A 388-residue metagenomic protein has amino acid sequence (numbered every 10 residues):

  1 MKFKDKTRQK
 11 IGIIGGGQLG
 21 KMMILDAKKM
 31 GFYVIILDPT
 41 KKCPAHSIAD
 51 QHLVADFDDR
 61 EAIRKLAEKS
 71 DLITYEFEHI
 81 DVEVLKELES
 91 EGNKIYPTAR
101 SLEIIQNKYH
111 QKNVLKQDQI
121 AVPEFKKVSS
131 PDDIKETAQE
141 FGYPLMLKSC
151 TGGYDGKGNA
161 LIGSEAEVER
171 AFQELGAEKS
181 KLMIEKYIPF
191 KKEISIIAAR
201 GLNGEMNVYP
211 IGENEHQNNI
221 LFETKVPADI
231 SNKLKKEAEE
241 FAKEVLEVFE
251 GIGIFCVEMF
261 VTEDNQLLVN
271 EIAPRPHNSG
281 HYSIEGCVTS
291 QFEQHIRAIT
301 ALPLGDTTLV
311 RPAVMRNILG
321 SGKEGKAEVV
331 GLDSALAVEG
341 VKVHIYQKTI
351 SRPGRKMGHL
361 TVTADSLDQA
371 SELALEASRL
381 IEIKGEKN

Functional and structural regions predicted by a protein language model:
M1-Q106, H110, D132: ATP-binding N-terminal substructure of ATP-dependent carboxylate-amine bond-forming enzymes
T7, R297-N388: Peripheral (often C-terminal) accessory segments that flank ATP-dependent C-N-forming ligase machineries
A27, I73, I196, H295 (+1 more regions): Residue-level signal for inorganic ion chemistry
A45-H46, C150-T151, S351-R355: Short, flexible turn/loop "capping" segments at secondary-structure junctions
I104-S195, A199-N218, F222-V245, D368 (+1 more regions): Active-site nucleotide/adenylate-binding loops and adjacent lid/helix of ATP-dependent enzymes
A199-G201, F260-T262, Y346: Short beta-strand micro-motifs enriched in acidic
N207, F255, L267-E271: Protein kinase-like catalytic core scaffold
E237-V257, E263, A273-E324: Active-site "cap" helix and flanking loop/linker of ATP-utilizing ligase/carboxylase catalytic domains
